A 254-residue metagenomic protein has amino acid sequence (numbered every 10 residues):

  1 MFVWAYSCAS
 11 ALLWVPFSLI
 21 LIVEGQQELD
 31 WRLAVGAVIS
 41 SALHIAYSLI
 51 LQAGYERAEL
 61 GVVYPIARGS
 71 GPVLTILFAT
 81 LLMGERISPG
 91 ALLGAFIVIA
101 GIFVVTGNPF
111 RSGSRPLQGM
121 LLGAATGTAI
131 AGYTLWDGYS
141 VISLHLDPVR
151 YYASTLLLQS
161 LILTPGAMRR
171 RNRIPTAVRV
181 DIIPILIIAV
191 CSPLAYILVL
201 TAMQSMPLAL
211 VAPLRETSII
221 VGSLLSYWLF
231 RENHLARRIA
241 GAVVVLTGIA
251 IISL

Functional and structural regions predicted by a protein language model:
M1, I50-A67, R86, I142-V149 (+1 more regions): Structural motif at transmembrane-helix junctions in multi-pass transporters
M1-A58, G107-A124, L156-I188, P193 (+2 more regions): Membrane-interface interhelical linkers
V3-W4, A37, Y64-P65, S88-G94 (+4 more regions): Hydrophobic/aromatic positions within or immediately flanking transmembrane alpha-helices of multi-pass small-molecule
A9-P16, I66-L81, F96, L158-I162 (+4 more regions): Alpha-helical transmembrane segments of compact multi-pass small-molecule transporters, enriched in specific families
W14-G25, T75-G90, A129-L146, C191-L208 (+1 more regions): Hydrophobic alpha-helical transmembrane segments in multi-pass integral membrane proteins
L33-S41, E85-V98, H145-Q159: Alpha-helical transmembrane segments
S41, G69-S70, T128, V190 (+1 more regions): Short hydrophobic/small-residue motifs within alpha-helical transmembrane segments of multi-pass transporter-like
P72-T128, G138, N233, R237-L254: Juxtamembrane helix-loop boundary signature in multi-pass membrane transporters
